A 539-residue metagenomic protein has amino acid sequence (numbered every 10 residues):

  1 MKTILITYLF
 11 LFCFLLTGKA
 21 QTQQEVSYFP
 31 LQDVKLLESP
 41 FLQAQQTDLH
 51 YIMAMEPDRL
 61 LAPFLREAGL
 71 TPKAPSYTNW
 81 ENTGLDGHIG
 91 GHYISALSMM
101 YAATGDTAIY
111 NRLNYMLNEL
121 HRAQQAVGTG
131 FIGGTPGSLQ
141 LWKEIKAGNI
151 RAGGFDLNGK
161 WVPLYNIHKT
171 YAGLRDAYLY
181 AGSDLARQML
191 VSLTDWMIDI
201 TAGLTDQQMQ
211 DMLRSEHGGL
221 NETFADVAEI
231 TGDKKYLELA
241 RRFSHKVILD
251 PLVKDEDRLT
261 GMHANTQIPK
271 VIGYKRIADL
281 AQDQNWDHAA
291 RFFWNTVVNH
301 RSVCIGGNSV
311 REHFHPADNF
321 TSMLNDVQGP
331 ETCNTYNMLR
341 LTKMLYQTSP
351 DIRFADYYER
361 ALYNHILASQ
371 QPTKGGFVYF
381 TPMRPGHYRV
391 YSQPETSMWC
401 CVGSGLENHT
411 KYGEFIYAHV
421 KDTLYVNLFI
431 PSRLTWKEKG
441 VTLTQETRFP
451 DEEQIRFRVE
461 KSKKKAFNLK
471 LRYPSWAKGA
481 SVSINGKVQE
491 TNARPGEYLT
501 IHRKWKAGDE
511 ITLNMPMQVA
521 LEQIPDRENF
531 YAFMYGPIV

Functional and structural regions predicted by a protein language model:
M1-T22: Bacterial Sec-dependent N-terminal signal peptides
Q21-V539: Glycan-recognition and catalytic cores of secretory/periplasmic carbohydrate-active enzymes
